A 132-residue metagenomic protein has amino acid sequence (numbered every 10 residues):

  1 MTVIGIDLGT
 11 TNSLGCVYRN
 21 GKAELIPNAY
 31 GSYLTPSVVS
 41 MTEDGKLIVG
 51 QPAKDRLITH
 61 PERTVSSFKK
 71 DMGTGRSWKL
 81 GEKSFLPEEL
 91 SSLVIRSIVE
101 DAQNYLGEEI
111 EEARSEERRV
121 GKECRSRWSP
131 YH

Functional and structural regions predicted by a protein language model:
M1-P36, M41-R119: N-terminal phosphate-binding loop and flanking beta/alpha elements of the actin-like ATPase fold
G121-H132: Positively charged, low-complexity/disordered segments
